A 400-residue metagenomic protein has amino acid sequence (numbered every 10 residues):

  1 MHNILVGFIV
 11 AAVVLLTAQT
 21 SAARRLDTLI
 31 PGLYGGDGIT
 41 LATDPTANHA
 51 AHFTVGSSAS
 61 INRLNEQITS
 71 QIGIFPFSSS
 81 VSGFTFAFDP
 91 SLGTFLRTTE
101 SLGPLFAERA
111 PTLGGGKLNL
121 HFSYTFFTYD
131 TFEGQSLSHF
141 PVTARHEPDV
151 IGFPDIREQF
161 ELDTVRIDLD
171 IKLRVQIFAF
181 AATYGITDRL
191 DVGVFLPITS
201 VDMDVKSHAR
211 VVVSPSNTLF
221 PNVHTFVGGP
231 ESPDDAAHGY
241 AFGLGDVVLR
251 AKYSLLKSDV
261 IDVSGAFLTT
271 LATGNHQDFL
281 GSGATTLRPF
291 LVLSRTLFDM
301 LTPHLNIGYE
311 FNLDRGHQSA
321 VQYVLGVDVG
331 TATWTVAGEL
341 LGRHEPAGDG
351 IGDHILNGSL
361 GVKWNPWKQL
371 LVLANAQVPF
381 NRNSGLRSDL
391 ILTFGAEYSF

Functional and structural regions predicted by a protein language model:
M1-F8: Bacterial N-terminal signal peptides that target proteins for export
T17-A18: N-terminal signal peptide c-region/cleavage motif recognized by signal peptidases
A23-N312, A320-G361, W367-S399: Transmembrane beta-barrel domains of Gram-negative outer membranes and organellar outer membranes
